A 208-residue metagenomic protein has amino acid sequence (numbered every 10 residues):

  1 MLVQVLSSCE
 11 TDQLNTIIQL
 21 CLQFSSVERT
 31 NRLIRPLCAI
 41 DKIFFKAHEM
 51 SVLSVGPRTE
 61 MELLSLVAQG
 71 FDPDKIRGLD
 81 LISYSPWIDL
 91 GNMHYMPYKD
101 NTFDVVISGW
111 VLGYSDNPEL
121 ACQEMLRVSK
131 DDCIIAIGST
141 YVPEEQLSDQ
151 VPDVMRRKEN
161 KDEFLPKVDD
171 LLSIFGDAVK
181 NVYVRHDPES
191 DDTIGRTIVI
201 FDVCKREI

Functional and structural regions predicted by a protein language model:
M1-A47: Class I SAM-dependent methyltransferase Rossmann-like catalytic core, especially the SAM/SAH-binding loop
E49-Y95: Class I SAM-dependent methyltransferase SAM/SAH-binding core
I107: A conserved beta-strand element that flanks and buttresses the S-adenosyl-L-methionine
V111: Hydrophobic adenine-recognition pocket in adenosine-nucleotide-binding enzymes
Y114-M125, S139: A short, conserved alpha-helix within the catalytic core of class I
D132-Y141: Conserved beta-strand signature within the Rossmann-like core of class I S-adenosyl-L-methionine
R157-D187, T197: Short alpha-helix
V199-I208: C-terminal lobe and adjacent flexible extensions of AdoMet/dcAdoMet transferase-like proteins
